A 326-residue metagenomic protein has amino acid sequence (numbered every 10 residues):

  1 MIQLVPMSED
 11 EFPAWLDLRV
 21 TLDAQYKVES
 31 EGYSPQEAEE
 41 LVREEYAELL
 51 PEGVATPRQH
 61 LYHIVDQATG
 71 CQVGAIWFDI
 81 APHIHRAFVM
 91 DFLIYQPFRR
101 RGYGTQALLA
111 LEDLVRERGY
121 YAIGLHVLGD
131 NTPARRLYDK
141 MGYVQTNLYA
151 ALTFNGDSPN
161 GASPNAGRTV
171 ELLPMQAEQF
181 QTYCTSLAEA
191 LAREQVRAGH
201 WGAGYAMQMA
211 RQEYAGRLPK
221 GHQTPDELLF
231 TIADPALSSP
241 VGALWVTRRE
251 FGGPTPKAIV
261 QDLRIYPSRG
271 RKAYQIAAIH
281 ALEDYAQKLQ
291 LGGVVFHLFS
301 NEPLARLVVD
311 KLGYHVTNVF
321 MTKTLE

Functional and structural regions predicted by a protein language model:
M1-Q3: Extreme N-terminal starter segment of soluble prokaryotic enzymes
P6-M90, Y95, E178, T185-R197 (+5 more regions): Acetyl-CoA-dependent GNAT
D91-I94, R100-D113, E117, R136-K140 (+2 more regions): Conserved acetyl-CoA-binding loop-helix of GNAT-fold acetyltransferases
Y95-P97, R101, G129-D130, Y266-S268 (+2 more regions): Active-site acidic-Proline motif in GNAT/NAT acetyltransferases
R99, L125-A134, A151-T153, V295-A305 (+1 more regions): Conserved beta-strand-loop-alpha-helix junction that forms the acyl-donor binding cleft
T105, G129-N147, I276, S300-N318: Conserved active-site alpha-helix within GNAT-family acetyltransferase domains
R116-H126, Q287-H297: Conserved GNAT acetyl-CoA-binding A-motif
A151-T185, E189-A192: Surface-exposed beta-loop interaction hotspot
